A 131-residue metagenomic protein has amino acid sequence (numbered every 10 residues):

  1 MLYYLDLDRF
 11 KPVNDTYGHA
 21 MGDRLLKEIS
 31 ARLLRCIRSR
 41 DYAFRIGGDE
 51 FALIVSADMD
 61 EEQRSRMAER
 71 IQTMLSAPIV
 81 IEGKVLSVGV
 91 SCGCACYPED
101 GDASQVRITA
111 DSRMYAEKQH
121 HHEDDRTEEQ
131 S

Functional and structural regions predicted by a protein language model:
M1, D8-R38, F44-G48, A52-L53 (+3 more regions): Conserved long alpha-helical elements within nucleotide-processing catalytic cores of c-di-GMP signaling and class III
Y4, V55, C92-C94: Sensory input modules used in signal transduction, predominantly PAS/LOV/GAF but also related non-catalytic regulatory
D15, I54-D58, S76, Y97-P98: Residue-level recognition of strand-loop junctions within catalytic nucleotide-signaling folds
R40-Y42, V80-G83: Short beta-strand/turn micro-motifs at beta-sheet edges
S65-Q72, S76, E82-K84, C96-E129: Catalytic-core segments of nucleotide cyclases and related cyclic-nucleotide turnover enzymes
L86-S91: PAS and PAS-like sensory/regulatory domains
